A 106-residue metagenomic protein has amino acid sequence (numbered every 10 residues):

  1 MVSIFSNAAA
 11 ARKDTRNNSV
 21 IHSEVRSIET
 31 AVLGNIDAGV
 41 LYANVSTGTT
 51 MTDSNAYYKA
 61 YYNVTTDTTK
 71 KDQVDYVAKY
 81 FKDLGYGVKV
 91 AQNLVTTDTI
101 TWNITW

Functional and structural regions predicted by a protein language model:
M1-T69: An N-terminal amphipathic alpha-helical segment
E29-V32, I36, V77-V88: Hydrophobic, Leu/Ile/Phe/Ala-enriched alpha-helical segments that form helix-helix packing faces
K70-V77: Well-ordered, non-membrane alpha-helical segments in soluble/globular domains
Y80, G85-W106: C-terminal edge-of-domain segments
